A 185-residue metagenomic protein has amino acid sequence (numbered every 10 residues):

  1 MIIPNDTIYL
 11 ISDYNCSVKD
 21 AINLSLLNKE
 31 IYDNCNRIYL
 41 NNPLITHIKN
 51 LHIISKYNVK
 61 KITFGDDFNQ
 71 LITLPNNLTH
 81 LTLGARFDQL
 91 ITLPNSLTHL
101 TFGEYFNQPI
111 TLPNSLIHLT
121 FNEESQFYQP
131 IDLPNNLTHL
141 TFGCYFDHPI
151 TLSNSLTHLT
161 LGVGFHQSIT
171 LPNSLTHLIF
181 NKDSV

Functional and structural regions predicted by a protein language model:
M1-E30: N-terminal Skp1-binding subsegment of the F-box domain
M1-I11, N36, P43, T79 (+3 more regions): Residue-level detector of intrinsically disordered/flexible regions characterized by low predicted structural confidence
T7-Y9, E30, H99, H118 (+3 more regions): A generic structural micro-environment signature that highlights single residues at secondary-structure boundaries
K19-A21, E30-G84, L97-T101: LRR N-terminal entry segment and analogous cap-like coil->beta motifs
N23, D33-N34, N50-S55, N69-P75 (+5 more regions): Short, T/G/N/S-enriched strand-turn elements that build extracellular solenoid repeat scaffolds
L44-K49, I62-N69, T82-Q89, T101-Q108 (+4 more regions): Concave beta-strand-loop units of leucine-rich repeat
